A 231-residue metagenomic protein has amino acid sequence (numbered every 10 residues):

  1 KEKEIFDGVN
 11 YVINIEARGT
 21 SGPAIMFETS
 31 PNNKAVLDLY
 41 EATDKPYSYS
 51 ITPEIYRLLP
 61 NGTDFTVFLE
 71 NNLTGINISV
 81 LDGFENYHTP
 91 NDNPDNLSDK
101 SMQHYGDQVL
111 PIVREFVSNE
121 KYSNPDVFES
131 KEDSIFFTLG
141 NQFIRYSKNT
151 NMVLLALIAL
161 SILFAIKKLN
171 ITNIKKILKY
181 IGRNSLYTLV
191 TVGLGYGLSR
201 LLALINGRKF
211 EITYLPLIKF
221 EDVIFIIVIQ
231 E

Functional and structural regions predicted by a protein language model:
K1-R145: Soluble extramembrane regions of membrane proteins in the secretory/endomembrane system
G8-I25, M152-T172: C-terminal domain-closing interface element
D126-S161, I174-Y180, L217-F220: Cytosolic-side membrane-insertion boundary helix
I158-E231: Alpha-helical transmembrane segments of integral membrane proteins
